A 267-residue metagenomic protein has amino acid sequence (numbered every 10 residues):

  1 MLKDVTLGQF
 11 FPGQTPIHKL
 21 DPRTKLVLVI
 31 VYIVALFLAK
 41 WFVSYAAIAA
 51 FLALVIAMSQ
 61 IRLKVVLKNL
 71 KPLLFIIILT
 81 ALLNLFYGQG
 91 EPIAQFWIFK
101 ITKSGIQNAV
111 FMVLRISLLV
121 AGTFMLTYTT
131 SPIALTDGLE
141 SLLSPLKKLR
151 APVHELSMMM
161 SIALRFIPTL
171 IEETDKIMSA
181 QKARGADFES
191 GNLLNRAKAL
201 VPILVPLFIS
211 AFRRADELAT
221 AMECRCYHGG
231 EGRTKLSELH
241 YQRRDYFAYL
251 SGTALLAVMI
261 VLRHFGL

Functional and structural regions predicted by a protein language model:
M1-S44, I48-A57, S144, K148-A151 (+3 more regions): Transmembrane alpha-helix interface motif
Q14, F37, I61-V65, F96 (+4 more regions): Membrane-helix interfacial "entry" motifs
K25, K64-L74, A248: Alpha-helical transmembrane segments and their helix-start/interface "positive-inside/aromatic belt" motifs in integral
W41, Y45, Q60-K64, G88-F96 (+2 more regions): Transmembrane helix-loop junctions in multipass membrane proteins, especially transporters and channels
F51-I61, I76-L79: Alpha-helical transmembrane segments and their membrane-interface exit regions
L73-A186, L193: Juxtamembrane/interface alpha-helical elements of multi-pass membrane proteins
